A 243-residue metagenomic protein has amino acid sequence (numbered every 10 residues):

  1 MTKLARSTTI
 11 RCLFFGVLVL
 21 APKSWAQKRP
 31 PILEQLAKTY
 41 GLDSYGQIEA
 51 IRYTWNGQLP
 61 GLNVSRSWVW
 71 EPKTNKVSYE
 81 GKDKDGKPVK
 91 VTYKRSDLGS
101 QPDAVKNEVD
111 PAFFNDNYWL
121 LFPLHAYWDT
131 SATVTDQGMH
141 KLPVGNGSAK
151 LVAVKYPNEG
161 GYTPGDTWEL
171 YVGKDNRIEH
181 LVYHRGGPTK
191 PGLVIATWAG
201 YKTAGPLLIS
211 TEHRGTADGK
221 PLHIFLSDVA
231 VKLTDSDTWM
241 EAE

Functional and structural regions predicted by a protein language model:
T2-L13: Bacterial N-terminal signal peptides that target proteins for export
R11-A21: Bacterial N-terminal signal peptides
P22-A26: Sec/Tat signal peptide C-region and signal peptidase I cleavage site
Q27-Q35, Y93-D166, G186-K190, A242-E243: Flexible, processing/modification-adjacent segments and terminal tails in exported/periplasmic/extracellular proteins
P30-V105, A132-M139: N-terminal mature ectodomain segment of secretory-pathway/periplasmic proteins
T39-D43, W70-P72, P88-K90, T130-M139 (+2 more regions): Intrinsically disordered terminal and processing segments
Y45, W70-P72, W119-L120, W168 (+1 more regions): Tryptophan-centric aromatic hotspots in well-structured domains and transmembrane helices
N146-A242: Gly/Pro-enriched, hydrophobic low-complexity segments that function as extracytoplasmic propeptides/linkers
